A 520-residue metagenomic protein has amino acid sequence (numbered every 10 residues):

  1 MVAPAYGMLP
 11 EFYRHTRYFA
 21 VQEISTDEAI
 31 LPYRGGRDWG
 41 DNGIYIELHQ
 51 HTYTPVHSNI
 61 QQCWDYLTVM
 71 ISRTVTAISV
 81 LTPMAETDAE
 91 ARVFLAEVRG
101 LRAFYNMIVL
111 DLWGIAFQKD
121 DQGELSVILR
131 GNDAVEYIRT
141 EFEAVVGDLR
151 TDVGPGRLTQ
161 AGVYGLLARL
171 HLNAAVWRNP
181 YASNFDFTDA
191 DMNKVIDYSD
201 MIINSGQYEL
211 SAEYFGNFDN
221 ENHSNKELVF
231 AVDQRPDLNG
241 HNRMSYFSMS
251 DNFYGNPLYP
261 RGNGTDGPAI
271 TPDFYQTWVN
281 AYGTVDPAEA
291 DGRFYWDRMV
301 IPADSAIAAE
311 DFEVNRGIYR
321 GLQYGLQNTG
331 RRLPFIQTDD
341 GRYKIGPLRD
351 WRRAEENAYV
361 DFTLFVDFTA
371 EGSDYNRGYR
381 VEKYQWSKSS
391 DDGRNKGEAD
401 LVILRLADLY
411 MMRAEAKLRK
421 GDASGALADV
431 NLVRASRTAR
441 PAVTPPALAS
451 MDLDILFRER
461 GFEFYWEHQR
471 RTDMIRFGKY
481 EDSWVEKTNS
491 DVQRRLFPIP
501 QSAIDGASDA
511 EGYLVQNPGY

Functional and structural regions predicted by a protein language model:
M1-G40, E143-A144, A161-Y164, R169-E355: An aromatic- and glycine-enriched ligand-binding surface/loop that stacks and positions planar moieties
A3-R17, G36-W113, E124-E136, T140-P155 (+4 more regions): Conserved, well-structured interaction surfaces
H57, D304-V433: C-terminal substrate/ligand-recognition segments
L67-T68, Y137, G216-A281, G393-I403 (+3 more regions): Long, intrinsically disordered, low-complexity segments
L110-F117, V153, N173-A182, G421: Short coil/turn linking the two alpha-helices of tandem helical-hairpin repeats
